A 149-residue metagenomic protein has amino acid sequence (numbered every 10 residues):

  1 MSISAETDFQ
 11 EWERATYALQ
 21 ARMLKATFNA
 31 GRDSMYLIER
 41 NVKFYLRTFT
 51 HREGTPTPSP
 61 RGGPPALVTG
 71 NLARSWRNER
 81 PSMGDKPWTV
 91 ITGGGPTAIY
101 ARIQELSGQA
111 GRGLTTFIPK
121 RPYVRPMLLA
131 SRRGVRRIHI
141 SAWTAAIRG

Functional and structural regions predicted by a protein language model:
M1-G149: Short, Lys/Arg-rich flexible segments
